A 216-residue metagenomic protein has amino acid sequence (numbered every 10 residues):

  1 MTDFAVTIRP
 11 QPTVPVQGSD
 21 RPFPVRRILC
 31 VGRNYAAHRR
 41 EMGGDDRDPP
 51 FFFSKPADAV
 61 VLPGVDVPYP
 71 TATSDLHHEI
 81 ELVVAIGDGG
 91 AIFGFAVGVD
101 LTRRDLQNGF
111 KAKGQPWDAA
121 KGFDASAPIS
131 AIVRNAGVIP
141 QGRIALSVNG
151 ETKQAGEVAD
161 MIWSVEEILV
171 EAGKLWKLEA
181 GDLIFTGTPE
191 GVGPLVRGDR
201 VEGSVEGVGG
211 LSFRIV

Functional and structural regions predicted by a protein language model:
M1-E179, L183, G191-V216: Catalytic-core "active-site belt" of small-molecule-metabolizing enzymes, emphasizing His/Asp/Glu-rich regions
T188: Switch II (G3) loop of P-loop NTPases
